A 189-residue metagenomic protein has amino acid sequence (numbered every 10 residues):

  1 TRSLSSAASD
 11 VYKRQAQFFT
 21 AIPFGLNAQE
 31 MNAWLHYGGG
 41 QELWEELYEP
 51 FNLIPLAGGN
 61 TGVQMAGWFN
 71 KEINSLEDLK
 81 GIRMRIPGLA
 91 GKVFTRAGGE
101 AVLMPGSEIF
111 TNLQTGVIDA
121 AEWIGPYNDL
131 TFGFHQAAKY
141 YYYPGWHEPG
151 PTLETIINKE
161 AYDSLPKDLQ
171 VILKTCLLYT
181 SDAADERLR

Functional and structural regions predicted by a protein language model:
R2, S6-M31, G39-Q41, E46-S181 (+1 more regions): N-terminal secretory/targeting leader peptides
E186: A glycine-/small-residue-rich N-terminal strand-loop-strand element that serves as the cofactor-binding glycine loop
